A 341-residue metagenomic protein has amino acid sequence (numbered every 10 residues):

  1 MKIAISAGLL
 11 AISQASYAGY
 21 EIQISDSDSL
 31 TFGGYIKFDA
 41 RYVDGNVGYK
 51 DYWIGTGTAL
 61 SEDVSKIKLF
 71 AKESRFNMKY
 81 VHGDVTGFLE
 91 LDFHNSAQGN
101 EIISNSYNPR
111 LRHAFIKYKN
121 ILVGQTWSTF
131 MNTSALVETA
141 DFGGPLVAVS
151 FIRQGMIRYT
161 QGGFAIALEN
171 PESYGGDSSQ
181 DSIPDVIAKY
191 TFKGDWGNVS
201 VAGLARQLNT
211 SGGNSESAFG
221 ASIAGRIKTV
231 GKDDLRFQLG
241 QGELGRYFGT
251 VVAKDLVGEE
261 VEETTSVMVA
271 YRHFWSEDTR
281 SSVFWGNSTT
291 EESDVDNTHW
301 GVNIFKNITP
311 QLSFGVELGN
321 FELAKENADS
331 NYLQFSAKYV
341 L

Functional and structural regions predicted by a protein language model:
M1-A18: Gram-negative bacterial Sec-dependent N-terminal signal peptides
Y20-Y49, L60-Y174, Q180-F192, N198 (+2 more regions): Outer membrane beta-barrel
I24, S65-K68, I103-N108, P145-F151 (+5 more regions): Replace "Gram-negative outer membrane beta-barrel proteins" with "bacterial and organellar outer membrane beta-barrel
V43-V47, Q98-N100, N132-A135, G175 (+4 more regions): Outer-membrane beta-barrel proteins
S74-M78, A114, I157, A188 (+5 more regions): Membrane-embedded beta-strands of outer-membrane beta-barrel proteins, especially the hydrophobic/small aromatic
G163, K306-P310, D329-L341: Outer-membrane beta-barrel "beta-signal"
K193-N297: Detector for outer-membrane/organellar transmembrane beta-barrel domains, recognizing the amphipathic beta-strand
W300-L318: C-terminal closing repeat unit and adjoining cap/tail of repeat-based domains
